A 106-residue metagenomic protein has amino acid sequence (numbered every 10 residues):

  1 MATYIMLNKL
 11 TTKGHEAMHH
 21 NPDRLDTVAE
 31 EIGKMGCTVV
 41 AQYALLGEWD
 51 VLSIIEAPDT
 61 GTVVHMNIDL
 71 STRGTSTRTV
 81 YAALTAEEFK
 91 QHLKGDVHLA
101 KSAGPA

Functional and structural regions predicted by a protein language model:
M1-A106: A compositional/biophysical signature of low hydrophobicity enriched in polar/charged and small residues
